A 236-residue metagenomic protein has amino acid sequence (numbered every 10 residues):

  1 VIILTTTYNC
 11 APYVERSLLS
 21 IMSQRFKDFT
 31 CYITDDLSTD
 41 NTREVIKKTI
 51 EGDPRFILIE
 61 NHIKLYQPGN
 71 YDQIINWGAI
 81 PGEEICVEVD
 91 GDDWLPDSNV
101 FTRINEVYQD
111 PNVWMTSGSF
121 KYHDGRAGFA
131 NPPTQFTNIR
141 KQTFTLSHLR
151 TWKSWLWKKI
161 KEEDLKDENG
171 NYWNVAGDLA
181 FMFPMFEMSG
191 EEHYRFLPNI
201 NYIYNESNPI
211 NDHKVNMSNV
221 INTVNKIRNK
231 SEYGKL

Functional and structural regions predicted by a protein language model:
V1-K235: Nucleotide-sugar donor-binding/catalytic module of glycosyltransferases that assemble extracellular/cell-envelope
